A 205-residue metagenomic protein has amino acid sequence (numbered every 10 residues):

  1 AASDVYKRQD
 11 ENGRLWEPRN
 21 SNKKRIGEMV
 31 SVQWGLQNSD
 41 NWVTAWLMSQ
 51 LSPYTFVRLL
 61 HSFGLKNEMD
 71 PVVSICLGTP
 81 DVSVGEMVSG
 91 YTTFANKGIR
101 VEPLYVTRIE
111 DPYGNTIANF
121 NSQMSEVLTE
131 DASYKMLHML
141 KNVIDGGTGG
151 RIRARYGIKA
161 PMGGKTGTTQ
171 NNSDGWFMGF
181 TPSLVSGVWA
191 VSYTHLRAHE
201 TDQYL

Functional and structural regions predicted by a protein language model:
S3, L47, V72-V73, V106 (+1 more regions): Proline- and acidic/polar-enriched loop/turn elements at helix boundaries
S3-F56, R100, P112-N142: Conserved catalytic neighborhood of penicillin-recognizing serine enzymes
D10, N22, S31, G35 (+4 more regions): Amphipathic, alpha-helical segments enriched in basic
N12-N20, S52-Y91, Y105: Mid-domain, small-residue-enriched loop/turn segments at the edges of structured enzyme/sensor domains
N22-M29, P53-S62, V101-R108, R155 (+1 more regions): Short, functional N-terminal and low-complexity linear motifs
N38, S83-S89, T93-E200, L205: A penicillin-recognizing enzyme superfamily signal
N41-V43, D70-I75, N121-S122, L196: Glycine- and acidic
W46-L47, L77, G164-K165: Thr-Gly-centered strand-to-loop micro-motif
